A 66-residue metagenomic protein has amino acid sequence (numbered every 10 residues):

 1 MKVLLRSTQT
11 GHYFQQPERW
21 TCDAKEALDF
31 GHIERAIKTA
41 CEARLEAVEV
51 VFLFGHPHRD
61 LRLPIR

Functional and structural regions predicted by a protein language model:
M1-D23: Short aromatic-glycine-(Arg/Gly/Cys) micro-motifs in beta-strand/loop hairpins
R6, G31, V51: Residues in well-ordered beta-strands of folded domains
Q15-Q16, C22, H32, F54-H56: Intrinsically disordered, low-complexity regions enriched in small/polar residues
W20-V48: A short, charged, amphipathic alpha-helix used as a generic interaction element across diverse proteins
I37-R66: Short, mixed-charge low-complexity intrinsically disordered segments
